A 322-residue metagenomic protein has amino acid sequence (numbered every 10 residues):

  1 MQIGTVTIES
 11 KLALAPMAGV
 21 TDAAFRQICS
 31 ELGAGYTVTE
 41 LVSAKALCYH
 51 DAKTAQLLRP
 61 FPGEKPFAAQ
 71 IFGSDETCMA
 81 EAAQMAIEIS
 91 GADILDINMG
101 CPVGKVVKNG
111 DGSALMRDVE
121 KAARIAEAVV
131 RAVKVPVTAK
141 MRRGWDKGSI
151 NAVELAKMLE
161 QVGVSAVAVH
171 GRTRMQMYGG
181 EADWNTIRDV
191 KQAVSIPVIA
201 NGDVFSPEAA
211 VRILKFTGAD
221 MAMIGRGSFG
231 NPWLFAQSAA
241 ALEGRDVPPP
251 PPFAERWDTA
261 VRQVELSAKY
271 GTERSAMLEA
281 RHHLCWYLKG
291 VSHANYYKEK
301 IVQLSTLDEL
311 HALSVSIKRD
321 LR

Functional and structural regions predicted by a protein language model:
M1-A13, K45-P66, C101-N109, V130-T138 (+1 more regions): N-terminal small/glycine-rich loop or linker at the start of catalytic domains across soluble metabolic enzymes
Q2, M17-D93: Glycine-rich, positively charged N-terminal anion/phosphate-binding segment
G4, I8, L12, A18 (+8 more regions): Alpha/beta catalytic cores of nucleotide-metabolism and tRNA/nucleoside-modifying enzymes
L12-P16, T37-T39, F67-I71, L95 (+4 more regions): Hydrophobic faces of well-ordered beta-strands that scaffold small-molecule active sites in alpha/beta enzyme cores
M17-G19, V42-A44, F72-S74, G100-P102 (+4 more regions): Active-site beta-loop-alpha junctions enriched in small/polar residues
E31, A80-D111, V119-I196: Alpha/beta enzyme core
